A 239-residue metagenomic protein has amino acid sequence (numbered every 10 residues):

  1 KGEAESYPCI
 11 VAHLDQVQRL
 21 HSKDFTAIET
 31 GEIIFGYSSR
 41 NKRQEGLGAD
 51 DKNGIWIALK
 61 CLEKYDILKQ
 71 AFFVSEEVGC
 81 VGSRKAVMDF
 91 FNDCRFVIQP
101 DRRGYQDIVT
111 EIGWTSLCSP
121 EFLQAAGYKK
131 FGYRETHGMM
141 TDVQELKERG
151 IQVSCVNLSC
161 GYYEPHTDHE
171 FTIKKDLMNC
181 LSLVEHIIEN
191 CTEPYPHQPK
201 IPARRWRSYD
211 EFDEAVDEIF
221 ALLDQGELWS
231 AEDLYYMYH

Functional and structural regions predicted by a protein language model:
A4-I67: Active-site metal-coordination/substrate-binding segment of hydrolases, especially metallo-dependent peptidases
Y7-V11, R95-V97, C155-N157: Short glycine-aspartate micro-motif
H13-V17, R103, Y162: Short glycine-rich anion-binding loops that position phosphate/pyrophosphate groups of nucleotides and phosphorylated
R43-E121, F131, E135, D142-V143: Acidic/histidine-rich catalytic neighborhood of metal-dependent amide-processing enzymes
C118-G127, D176-V184: Gly/Ser/Thr-rich active-site loops/lids in small-molecule metabolic enzymes that frequently grip phosphoryl groups
R134-C180: Zn-dependent metallopeptidase/amidohydrolase metal-coordination segment
E164-A221: His/Asp/Glu-rich mid-to-C-terminal helical/loop segments that flank catalytic regions of hydrolases
D224-L234: Charged, low-complexity interaction regions
